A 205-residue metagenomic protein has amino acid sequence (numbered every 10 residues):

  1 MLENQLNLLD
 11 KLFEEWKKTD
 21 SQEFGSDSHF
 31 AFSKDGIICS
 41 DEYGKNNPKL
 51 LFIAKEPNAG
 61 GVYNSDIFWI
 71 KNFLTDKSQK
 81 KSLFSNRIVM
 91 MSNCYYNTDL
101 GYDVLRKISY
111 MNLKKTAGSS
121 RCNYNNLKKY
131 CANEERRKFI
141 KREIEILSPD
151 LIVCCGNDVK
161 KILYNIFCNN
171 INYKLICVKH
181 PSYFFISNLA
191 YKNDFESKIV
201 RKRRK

Functional and structural regions predicted by a protein language model:
M1-D20, R121-K141, V159-K205: C-terminal capping/extension of enzyme domains
M1-F84, F139, E143, N165-C168 (+1 more regions): Active-site and ligand/interface coordination hotspots across diverse enzymes and nucleic-acid-associated assemblies
N47-F52, V62-N133, K198: Mobile, glycine- and charge-enriched loop segments and immediately flanking short secondary-structure elements within
P48, P149-L151, N170-L175: A short helix->loop->beta-strand "cap" motif at the edges of active sites that frequently abuts
K55-G60, K114-G118, N157-K161, H180-F184: Short, solvent-exposed loop/turn segments at secondary-structure junctions
I140-C155: Proline-aspartate-enriched helix->loop->beta-strand connector
